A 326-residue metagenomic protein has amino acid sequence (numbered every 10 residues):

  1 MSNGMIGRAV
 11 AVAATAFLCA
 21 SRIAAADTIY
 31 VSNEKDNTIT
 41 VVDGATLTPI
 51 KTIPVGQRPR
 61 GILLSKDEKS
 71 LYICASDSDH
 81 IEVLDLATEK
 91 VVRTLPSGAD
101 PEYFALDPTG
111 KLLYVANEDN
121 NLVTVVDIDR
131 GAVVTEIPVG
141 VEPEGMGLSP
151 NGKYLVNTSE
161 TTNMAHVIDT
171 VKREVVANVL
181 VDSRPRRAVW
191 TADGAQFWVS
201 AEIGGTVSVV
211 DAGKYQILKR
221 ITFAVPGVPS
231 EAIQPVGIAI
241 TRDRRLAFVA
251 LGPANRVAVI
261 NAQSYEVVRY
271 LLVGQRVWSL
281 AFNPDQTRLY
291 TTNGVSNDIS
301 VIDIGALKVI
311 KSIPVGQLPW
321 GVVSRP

Functional and structural regions predicted by a protein language model:
M1-A11: Bacterial N-terminal signal peptides that target proteins for export
F17, S21-P326: Predominantly soluble domains enriched in secretory-pathway, periplasmic, or organellar proteins
